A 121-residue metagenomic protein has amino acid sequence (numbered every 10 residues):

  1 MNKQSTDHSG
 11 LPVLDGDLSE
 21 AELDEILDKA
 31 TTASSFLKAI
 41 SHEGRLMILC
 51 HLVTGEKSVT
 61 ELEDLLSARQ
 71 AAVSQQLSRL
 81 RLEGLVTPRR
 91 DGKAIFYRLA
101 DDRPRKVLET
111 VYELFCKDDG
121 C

Functional and structural regions predicted by a protein language model:
M1-I40: N-terminal leader segment of winged-helix/HTH proteins
D7-P12, T60, R105-K106: Alpha-helical elements of the RecA-like P-loop NTPase motor core of helicases
E25-A71, D91, I95-R103: N-terminal helix-turn-helix DNA-binding core of bacterial DNA-binding proteins
T32-A33, R98-C121: Conserved segment of winged-helix/HTH DNA-binding domains
E56-K57, R81, Y112: Residue-level detector of secondary-structure transition/capping positions
D64, R81-L82: Alpha-helical residues within the helix-turn-helix
Q76: Residues within the DNA-recognition helix of helix-turn-helix
